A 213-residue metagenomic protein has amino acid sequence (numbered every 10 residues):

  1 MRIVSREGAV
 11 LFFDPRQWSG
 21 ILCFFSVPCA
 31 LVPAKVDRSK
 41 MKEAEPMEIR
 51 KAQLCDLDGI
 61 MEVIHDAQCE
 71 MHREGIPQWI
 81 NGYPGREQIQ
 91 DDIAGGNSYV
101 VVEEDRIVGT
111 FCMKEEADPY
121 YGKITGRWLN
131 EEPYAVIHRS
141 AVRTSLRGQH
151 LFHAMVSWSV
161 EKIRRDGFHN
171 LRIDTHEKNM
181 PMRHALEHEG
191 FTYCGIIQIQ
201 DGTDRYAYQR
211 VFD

Functional and structural regions predicted by a protein language model:
E48-E62: A short beta-loop-alpha structural element at the N-terminal edge of CoA-dependent acyl/N-acetyltransferase catalytic
Q68-Q88: Conserved GNAT-fold acetyl-CoA-binding loop/helix
N97-F111: Conserved beta-hairpin
C112-R147: Conserved acyl-donor/pantetheine-binding loop and adjacent beta-alpha core of acyl/acetyltransferases and related
N130-E131, E187-E189, Q198-D213: C-terminal "cap" of GNAT-fold acetyltransferases
V142, G148-E161, H184, H188: Conserved acetyl-CoA-binding loop-helix of GNAT-fold acetyltransferases
H153, R165, E177-G195: Conserved active-site alpha-helix within GNAT-family acetyltransferase domains
I163-T175: Conserved GNAT acetyl-CoA-binding A-motif
